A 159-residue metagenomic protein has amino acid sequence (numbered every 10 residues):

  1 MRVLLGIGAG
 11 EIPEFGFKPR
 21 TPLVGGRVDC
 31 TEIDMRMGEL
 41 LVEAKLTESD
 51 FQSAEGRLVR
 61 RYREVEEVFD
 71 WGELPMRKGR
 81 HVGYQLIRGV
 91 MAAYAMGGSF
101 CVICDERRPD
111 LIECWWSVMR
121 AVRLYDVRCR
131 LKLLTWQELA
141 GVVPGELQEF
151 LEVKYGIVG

Functional and structural regions predicted by a protein language model:
M1-A9, V122-R128: Short secondary-structure boundary segments
M1-L5, E14, G159: Nuclease-adjacent, charged terminal/linker segments that flank catalytic cores
G6-E11, R36-V42, Y94-S99, V142-G145: Generic structural signal for short, solvent-exposed loop/turn connectors between secondary structure elements
G10-L40, A44-S49, A54, K78-H81: Active-site metal-binding core of divalent-cation-utilizing nuclease and nuclease-like domains
L46-E106: Catalytic cores of nucleic-acid endonucleases
I87-V90, Y94, G98-G159: Non-catalytic C-terminal interaction segments of nucleic acid-processing enzymes
